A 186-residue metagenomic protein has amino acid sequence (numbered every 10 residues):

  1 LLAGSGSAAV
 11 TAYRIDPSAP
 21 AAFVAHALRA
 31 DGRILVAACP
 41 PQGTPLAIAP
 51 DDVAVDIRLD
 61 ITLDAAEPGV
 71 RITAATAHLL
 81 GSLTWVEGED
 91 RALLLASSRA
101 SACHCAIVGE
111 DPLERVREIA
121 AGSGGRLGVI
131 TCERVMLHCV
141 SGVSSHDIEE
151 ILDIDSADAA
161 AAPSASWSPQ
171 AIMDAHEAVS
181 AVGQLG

Functional and structural regions predicted by a protein language model:
L1-I48: An N-terminal domain-cap segment
L1-L2, H26, A49-D51, G69-V70 (+2 more regions): A general structural signal for short secondary-structure junctions and capping/turn motifs
L1-S5, P45-I48, A74, G125 (+2 more regions): Anion-coordinating catalytic cores for phosphoryl-, nucleotidyl-, and glycosidic chemistry
G6, G32, V53-I57, A77 (+1 more regions): Residues at beta-strand starts and edge strands
R29, D60, T131: Short beta-strand segments
R33-A38, L79, T84, G128-I130 (+1 more regions): Short hydrophobic-aromatic micro-motifs
P40-E110: Short, structured beta-strand-loop surface elements
L95-G186: C-terminal edge-of-domain segments
